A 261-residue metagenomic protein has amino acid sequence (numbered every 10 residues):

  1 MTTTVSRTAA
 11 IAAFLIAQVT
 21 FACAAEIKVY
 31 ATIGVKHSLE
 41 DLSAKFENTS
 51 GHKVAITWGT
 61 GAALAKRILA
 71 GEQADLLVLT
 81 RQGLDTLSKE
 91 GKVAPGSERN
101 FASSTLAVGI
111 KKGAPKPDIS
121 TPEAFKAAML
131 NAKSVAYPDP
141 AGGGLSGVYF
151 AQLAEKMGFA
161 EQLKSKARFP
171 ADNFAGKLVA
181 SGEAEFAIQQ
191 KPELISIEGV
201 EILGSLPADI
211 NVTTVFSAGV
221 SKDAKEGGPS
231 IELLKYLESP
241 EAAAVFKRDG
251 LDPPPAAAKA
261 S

Functional and structural regions predicted by a protein language model:
M1-I11: Bacterial N-terminal signal peptides that target proteins for export
A9-T20: Bacterial N-terminal signal peptides
C23-A62, K66-A70, V78-G91, P95-S104 (+1 more regions): Exported/periplasmic ABC-transporter solute-binding proteins
